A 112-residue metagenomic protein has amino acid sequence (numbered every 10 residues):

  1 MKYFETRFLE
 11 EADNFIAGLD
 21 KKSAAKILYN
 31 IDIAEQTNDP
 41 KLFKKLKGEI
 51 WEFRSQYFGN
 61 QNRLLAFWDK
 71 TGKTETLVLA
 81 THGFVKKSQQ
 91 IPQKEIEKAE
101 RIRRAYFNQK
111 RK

Functional and structural regions predicted by a protein language model:
M1-Q61, K70-V78, V85-K112: Basic, Lys/Arg-enriched alpha-helical interface segments
